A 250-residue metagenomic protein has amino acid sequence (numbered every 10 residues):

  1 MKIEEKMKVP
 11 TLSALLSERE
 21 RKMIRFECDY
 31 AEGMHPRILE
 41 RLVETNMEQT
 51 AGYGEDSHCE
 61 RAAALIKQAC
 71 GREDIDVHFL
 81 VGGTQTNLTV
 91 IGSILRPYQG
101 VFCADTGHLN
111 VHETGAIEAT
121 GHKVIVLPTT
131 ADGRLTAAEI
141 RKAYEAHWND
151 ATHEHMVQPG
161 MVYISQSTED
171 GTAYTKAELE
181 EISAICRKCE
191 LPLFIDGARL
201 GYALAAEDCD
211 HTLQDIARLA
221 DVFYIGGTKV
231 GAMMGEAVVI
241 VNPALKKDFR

Functional and structural regions predicted by a protein language model:
I3, V9-R250: Conserved PLP-enzyme active-site core in the AAT-like
